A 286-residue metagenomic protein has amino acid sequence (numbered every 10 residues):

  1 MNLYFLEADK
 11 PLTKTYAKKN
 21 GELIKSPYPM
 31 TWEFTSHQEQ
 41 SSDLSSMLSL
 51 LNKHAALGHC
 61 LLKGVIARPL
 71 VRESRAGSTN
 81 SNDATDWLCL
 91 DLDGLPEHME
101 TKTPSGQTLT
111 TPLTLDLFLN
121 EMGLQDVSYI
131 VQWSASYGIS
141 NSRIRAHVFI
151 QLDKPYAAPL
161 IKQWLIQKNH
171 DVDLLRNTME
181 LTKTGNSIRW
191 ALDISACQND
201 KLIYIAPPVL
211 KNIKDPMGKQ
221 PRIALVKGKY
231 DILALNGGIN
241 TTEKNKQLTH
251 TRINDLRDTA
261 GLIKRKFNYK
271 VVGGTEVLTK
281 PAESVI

Functional and structural regions predicted by a protein language model:
M1-A146, I150-K168, L262-K270, G274-A282 (+1 more regions): Signature for HUH/AEP ssDNA processing cores
L3-A8, K25, M30-A56, R72 (+1 more regions): Catalytic "initiation/cleavage/transfer" segments centered on a nucleophilic residue and adjacent nucleic-acid-engaging
